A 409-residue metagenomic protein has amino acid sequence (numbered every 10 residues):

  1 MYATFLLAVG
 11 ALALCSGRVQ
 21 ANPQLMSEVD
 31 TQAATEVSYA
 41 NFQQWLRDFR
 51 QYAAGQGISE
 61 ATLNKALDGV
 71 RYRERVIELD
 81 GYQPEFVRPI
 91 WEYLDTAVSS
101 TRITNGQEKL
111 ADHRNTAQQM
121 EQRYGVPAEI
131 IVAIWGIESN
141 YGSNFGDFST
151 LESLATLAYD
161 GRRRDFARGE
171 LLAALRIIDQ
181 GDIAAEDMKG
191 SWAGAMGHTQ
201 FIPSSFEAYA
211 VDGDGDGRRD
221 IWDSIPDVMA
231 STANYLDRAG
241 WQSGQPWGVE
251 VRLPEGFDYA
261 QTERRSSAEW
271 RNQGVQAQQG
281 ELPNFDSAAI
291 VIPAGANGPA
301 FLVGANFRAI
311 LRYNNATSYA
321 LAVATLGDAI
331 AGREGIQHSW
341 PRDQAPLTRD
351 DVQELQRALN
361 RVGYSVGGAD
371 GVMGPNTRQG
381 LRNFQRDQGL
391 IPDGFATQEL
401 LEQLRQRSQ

Functional and structural regions predicted by a protein language model:
T4-C15: Bacterial N-terminal signal peptides
V19-P23: Boundary at the C-terminal end of the N-terminal hydrophobic targeting segment
A33-V70, I77-P84, I103, L157-G194 (+4 more regions): Extracytoplasmic and endomembrane cell-envelope/extracellular-matrix remodeling and assembly machinery
V70-H113, Q119: Signal peptide-directed extracytoplasmic domains
K109-S139: Active-site-adjacent structural elements in enzyme catalytic domains
I137, F148-A155: Short, conserved phosphate-binding/catalytic loop or strand-edge motifs used in phosphoryl-/nucleotidyl-transfer
L347-V352, N360-L404: Short acidic, glycine/serine/threonine-rich helix-capping segments at coil-helix boundaries
